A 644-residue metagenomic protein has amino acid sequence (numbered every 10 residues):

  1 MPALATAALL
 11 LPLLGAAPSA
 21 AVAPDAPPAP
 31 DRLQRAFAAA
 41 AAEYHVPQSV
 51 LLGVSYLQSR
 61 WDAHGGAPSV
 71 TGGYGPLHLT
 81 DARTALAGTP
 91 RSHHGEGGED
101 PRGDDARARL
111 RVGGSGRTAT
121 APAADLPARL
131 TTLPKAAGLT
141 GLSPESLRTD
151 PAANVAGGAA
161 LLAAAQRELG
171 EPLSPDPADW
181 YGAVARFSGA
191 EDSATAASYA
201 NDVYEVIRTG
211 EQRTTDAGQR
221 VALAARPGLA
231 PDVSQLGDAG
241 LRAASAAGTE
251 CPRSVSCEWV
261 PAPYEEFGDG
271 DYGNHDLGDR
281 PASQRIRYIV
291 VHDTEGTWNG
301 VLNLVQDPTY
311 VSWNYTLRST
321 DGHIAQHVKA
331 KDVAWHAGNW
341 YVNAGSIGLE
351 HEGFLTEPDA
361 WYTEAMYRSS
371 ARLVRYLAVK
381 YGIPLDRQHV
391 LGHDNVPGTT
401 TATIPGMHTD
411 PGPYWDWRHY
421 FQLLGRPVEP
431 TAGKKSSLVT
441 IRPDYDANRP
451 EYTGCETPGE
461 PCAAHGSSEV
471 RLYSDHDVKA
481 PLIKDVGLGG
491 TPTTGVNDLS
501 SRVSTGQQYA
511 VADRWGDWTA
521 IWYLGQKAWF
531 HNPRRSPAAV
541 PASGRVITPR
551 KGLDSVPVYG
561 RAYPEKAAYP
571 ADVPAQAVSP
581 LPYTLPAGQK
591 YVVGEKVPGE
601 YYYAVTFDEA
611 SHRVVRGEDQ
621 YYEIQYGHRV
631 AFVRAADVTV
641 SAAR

Functional and structural regions predicted by a protein language model:
M1-P24: Secretory targeting and sorting signals
D25-T209: Catalytic glycan-binding domains that act on GlcNAc-containing polysaccharides
P27-P30, Q219-G338, Q526-K527, H531-R534 (+1 more regions): N-terminal catalytic cores of peptidoglycan-degrading enzymes
E43-P47, V70, N154, D176-A178 (+6 more regions): Extracellular/periplasmic catalytic domains that process cell-envelope and extracellular macromolecules
V50-G53, P76-H78, R287-D293, S312-L317 (+4 more regions): Structural recognition of the beta-strand scaffold that forms the well-ordered cores of secreted hydrolase catalytic
S193, Y199-E265, D359-G466: Basic/polar, cationic surfaces and motifs that engage anionic cell-wall and phosphate/carboxylate ligands
I441-R449, W522-A575, F607-A610, R616-R644: Boundary regions of SH3-family modules and the immediately adjacent low-complexity/disordered segments in eukaryotic
L482-T505, A510-D517, A567-V605, R613-V615: SH3/SH3-like (including bacterial SH3b) beta-barrel domains that bind proline-rich motifs or cell-wall ligands
